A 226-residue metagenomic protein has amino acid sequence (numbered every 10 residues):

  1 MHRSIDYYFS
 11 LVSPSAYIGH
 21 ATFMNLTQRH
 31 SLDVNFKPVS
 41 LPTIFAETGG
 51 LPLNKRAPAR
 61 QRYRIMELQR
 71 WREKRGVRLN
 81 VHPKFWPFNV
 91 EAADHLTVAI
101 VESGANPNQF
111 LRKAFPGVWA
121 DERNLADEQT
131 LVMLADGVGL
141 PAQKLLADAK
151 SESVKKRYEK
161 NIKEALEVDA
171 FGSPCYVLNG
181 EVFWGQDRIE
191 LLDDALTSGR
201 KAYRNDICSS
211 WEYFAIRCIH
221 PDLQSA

Functional and structural regions predicted by a protein language model:
M1-R3, V77: Generic structural motif recognizing short loop/turn segments at the entrances and edges of beta-strands
R3-D6, V12-L32, E102-A105, Q109 (+1 more regions): C-terminal cap of thioredoxin/glutaredoxin-like
L11, Y17-V118, Y203, I207-F214 (+1 more regions): Structural alpha/beta surface segment adjacent to cysteine/selenocysteine redox centers across thiol/disulfide enzymes
